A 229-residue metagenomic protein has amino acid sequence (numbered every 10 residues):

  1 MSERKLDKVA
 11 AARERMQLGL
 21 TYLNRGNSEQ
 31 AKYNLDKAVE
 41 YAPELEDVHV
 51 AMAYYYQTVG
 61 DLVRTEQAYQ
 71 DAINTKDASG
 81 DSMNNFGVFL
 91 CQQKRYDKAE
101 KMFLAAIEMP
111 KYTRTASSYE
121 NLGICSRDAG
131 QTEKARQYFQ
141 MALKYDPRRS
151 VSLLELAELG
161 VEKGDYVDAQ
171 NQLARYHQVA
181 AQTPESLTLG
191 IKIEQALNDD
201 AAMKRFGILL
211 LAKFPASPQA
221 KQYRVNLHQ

Functional and structural regions predicted by a protein language model:
M1-A42, R224, H228: N-terminal leader/linker segments that initiate helical-solenoid repeat arrays
S2-L6, Y176-Q229: Terminal, low-structured helical/coil segments at or just beyond the last alpha-helical repeat
D7, Y41, N74-K76, M109-K111 (+3 more regions): Structural marker of alpha-solenoid helical repeat scaffolds
Q17, A51-Y54, N85, Y119-N121 (+3 more regions): Canonical tetratricopeptide repeat
N24, T58-V59, Q92-Q93, M109 (+5 more regions): Register position in tetratricopeptide repeats
V48, S82, F89, A116-S118 (+3 more regions): TPR alpha-solenoid repeat register
